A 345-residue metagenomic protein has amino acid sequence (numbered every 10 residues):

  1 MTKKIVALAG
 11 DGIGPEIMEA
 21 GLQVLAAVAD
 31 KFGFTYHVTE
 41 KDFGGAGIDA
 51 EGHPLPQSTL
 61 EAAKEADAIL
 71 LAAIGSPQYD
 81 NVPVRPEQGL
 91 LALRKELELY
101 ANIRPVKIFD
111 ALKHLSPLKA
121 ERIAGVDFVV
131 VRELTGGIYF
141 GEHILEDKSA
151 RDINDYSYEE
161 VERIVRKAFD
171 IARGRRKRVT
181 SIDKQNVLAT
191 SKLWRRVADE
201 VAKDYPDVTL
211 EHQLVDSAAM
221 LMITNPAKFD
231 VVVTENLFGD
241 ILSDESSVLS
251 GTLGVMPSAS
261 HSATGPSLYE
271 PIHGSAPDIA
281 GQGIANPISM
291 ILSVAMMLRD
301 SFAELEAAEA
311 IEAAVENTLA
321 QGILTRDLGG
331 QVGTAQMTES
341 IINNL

Functional and structural regions predicted by a protein language model:
M1-I5: Extreme N-terminal starter segment of soluble prokaryotic enzymes
V6-Q23, A27-A29, D147-D216, K228: Glycine-rich phosphate/diphosphate-binding loop of Rossmann-like nucleotide-binding domains
D11-G14, D67, V131, A168 (+5 more regions): Buried hydrophobic positions in well-ordered alpha/beta secondary-structure cores of metabolic enzymes
G21, L25, A198, M290-L298 (+1 more regions): Buried hydrophobic packing segments
G33-Q57, M222: N-terminal beta-loop-helix "entrance" segment that forms/cooperates in small-molecule cofactor or anionic ligand
G33-T39, R175-D183, Y205-Q213, A303-A310 (+1 more regions): Flexible, glycine/charged-enriched surface loops at secondary-structure junctions
G45-I48, R104-K107, H114, M222-I323: Glycine-rich phosphate/nucleotide-binding loop
D49-N154, L237: N-terminal glycine-rich phosphate/adenylate-binding segment common to multiple enzyme folds
